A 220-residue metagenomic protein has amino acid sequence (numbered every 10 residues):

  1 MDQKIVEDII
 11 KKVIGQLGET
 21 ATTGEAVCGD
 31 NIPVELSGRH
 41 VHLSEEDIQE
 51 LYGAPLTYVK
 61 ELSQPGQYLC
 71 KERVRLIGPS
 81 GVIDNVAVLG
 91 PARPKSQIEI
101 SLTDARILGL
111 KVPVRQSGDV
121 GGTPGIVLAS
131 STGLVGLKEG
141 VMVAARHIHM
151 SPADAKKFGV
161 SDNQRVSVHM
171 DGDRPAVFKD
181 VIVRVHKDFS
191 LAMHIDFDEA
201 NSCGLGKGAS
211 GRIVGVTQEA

Functional and structural regions predicted by a protein language model:
M1-D30: Protein-protein interaction and targeting regions used for scaffolding, dimerization, and localization
E19-T20, V216-A220: Generic C-terminal helix-cap and adjacent flexible tail
T20-E25, V127-T132, R174-A176: Short amphipathic alpha-helical segments, especially helix-boundary/capping motifs
P33-P79, D84-S131, G136-N163, S167-H169 (+1 more regions): Short beta-strand-centered segments at strand-helix junctions
R174-V181, Q218-A220: Short, Lys/Arg- and Gly-enriched loop/turn segments at beta-strand edges
